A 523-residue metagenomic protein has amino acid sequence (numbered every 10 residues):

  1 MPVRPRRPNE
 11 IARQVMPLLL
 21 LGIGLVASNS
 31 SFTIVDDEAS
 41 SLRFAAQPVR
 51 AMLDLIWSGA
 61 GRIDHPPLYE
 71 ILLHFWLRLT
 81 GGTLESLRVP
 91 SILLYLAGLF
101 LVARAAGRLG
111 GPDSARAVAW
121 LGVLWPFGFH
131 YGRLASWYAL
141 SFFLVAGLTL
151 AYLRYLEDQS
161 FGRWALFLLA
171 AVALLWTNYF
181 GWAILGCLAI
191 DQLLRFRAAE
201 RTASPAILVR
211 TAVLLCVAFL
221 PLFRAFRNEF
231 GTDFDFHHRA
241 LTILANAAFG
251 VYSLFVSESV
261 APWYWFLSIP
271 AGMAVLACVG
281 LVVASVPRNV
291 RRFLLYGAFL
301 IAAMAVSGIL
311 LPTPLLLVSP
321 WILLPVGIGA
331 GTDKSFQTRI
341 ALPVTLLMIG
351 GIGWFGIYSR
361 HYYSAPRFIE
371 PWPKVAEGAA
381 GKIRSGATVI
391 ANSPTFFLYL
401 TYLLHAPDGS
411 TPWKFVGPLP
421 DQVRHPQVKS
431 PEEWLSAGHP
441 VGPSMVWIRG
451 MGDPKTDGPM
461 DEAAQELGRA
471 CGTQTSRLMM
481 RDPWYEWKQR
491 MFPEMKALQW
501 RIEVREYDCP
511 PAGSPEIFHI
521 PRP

Functional and structural regions predicted by a protein language model:
M1-N9: Short, Lys/Arg-rich, polar N-terminal cytosolic tail immediately upstream of the first transmembrane signal-anchor
N9-H519: Membrane-proximal helix-loop-helix interfaces that form the catalytic/acceptor-binding platform of multi-pass membrane
R522-P523: Short, solvent-exposed mixed-charge patches
